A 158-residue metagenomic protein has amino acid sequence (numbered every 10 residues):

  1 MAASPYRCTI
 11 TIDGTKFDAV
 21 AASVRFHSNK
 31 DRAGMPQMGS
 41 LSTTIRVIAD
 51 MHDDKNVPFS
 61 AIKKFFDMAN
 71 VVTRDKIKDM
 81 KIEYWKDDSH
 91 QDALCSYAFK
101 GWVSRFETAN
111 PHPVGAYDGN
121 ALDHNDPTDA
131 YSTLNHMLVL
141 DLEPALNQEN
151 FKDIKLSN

Functional and structural regions predicted by a protein language model:
M1-N158: Glycine-rich, low-complexity intrinsically disordered segments
